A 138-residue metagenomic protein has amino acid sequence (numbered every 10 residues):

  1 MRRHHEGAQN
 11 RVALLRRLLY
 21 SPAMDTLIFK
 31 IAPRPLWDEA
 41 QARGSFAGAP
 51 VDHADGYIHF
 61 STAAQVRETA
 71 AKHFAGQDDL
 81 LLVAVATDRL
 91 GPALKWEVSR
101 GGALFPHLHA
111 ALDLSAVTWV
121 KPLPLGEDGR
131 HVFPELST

Functional and structural regions predicted by a protein language model:
H5-E6, A13: Short hydrophobic alpha-helical segments enriched in small aliphatic residues
M24-T138: Conserved, structured core segments of small domains
